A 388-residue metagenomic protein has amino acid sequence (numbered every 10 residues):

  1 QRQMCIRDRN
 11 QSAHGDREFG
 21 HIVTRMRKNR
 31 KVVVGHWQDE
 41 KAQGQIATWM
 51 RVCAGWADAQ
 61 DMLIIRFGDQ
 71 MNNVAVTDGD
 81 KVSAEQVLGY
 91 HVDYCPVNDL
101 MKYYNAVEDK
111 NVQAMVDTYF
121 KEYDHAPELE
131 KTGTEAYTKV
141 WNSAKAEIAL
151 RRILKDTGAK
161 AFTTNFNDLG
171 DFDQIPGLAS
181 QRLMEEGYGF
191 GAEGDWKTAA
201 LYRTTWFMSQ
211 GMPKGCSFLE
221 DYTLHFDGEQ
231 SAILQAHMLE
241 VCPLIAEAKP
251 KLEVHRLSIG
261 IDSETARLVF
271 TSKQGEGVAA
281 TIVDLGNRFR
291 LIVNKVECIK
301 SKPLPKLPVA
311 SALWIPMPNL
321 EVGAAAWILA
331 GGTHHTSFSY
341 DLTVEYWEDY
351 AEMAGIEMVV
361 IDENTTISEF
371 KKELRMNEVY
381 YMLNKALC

Functional and structural regions predicted by a protein language model:
R2-I6: Short, small-residue-biased leader/transition segments that mark boundaries at the very start of proteins
R7-L129: Cap/lid and interdomain-hinge subdomains that line or gate substrate/regulatory clefts in soluble alpha/beta enzymes
R9-G44, D171-D227: Anion-binding alpha/beta catalytic cores of soluble intermediary-metabolism enzymes, centered on
G79-V87, L178-Q181, M353-I356: Short, solvent-exposed amphipathic alpha-helical segments in soluble enzyme and RNA/protein-processing domains
V92-C95, N165, M212-E220, V360-T365: Flexible, glycine/charged-enriched surface loops at secondary-structure junctions
V116-G211: Long, internal scaffold/assembly segments composed of regular secondary structure
G187-V309: C-terminal catalytic subdomain
I261-C388: Extended hydrophobic packing segments that form well-structured cores
